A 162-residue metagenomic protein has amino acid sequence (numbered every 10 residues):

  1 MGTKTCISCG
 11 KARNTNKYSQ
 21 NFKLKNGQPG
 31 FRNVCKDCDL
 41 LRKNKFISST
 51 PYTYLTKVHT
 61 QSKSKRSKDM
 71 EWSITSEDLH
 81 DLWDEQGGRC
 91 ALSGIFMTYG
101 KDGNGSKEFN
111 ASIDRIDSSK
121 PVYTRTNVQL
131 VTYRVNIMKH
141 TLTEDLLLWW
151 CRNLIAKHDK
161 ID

Functional and structural regions predicted by a protein language model:
M1-L92, T124, I137-M138, D145-D159: Contiguous alpha-helical segments
K11-G27, T98-S119: Short recognition patches in nucleic-acid-associated and regulatory proteins
S93-M97: Active-site-adjacent loop/helix surface patches within enzyme catalytic domains that shape the substrate-binding cleft
G100-G105, N110, I116-Q129, I137-D162: Polybasic, low-complexity binding patches
